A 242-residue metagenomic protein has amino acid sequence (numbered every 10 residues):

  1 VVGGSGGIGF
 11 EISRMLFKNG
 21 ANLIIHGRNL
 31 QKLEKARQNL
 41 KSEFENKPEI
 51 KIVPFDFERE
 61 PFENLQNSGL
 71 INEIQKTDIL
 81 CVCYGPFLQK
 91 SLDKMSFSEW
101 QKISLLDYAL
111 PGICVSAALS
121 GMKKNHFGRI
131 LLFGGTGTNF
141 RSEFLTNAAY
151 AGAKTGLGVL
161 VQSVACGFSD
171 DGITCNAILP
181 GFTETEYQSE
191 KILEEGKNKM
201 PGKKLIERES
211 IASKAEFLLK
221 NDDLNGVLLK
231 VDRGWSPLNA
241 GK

Functional and structural regions predicted by a protein language model:
S5-G6: Conserved glycine-rich cofactor-binding loop
E43-P61: Rossmann-fold cofactor-recognition segment
D78, P86, D93-V115, F127 (+3 more regions): Catalytic Tyr-X3-Lys loop
C81-Q89, G234: Conserved NAD(P)H cofactor-binding loop of Rossmann-fold oxidoreductase domains
G85, L106-F127, T138, A165-C166 (+2 more regions): Amphipathic alpha-helical dimer-interface segment in Rossmann-like NAD(P)H-dependent oxidoreductases
S91-L92, E99-K102, Q188, G196-K197: Substrate-binding pocket helix/loop in short-chain dehydrogenase/reductase
R129-G156, V161-D170, F182: Catalytic loop of short-chain dehydrogenase/reductase
R208-V231, S236-P237: C-terminal substrate-recognition "lid" of short-chain dehydrogenase/reductases
